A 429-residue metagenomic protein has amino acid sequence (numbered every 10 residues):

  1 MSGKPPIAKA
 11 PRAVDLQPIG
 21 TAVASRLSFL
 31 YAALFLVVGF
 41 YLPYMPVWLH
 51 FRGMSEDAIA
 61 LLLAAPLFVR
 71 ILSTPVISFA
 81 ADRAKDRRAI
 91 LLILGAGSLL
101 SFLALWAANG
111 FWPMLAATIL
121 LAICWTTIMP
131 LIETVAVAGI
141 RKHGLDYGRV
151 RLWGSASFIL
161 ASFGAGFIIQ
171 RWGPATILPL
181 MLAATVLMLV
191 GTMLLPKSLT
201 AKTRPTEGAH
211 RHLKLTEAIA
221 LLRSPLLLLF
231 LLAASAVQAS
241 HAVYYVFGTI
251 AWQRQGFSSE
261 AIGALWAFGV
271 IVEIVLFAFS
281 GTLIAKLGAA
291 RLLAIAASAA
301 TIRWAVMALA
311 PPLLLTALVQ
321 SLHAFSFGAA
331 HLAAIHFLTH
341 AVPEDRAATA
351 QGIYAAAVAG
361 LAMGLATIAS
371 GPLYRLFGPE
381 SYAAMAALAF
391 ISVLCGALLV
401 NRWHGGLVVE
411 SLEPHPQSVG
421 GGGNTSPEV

Functional and structural regions predicted by a protein language model:
A8-T21, L195-A233, G421: Juxtamembrane intracellular "pre-TM" segments in multi-pass secondary transporters
V14-L67, L226-L265: Helix-loop boundary and gating motifs at the non-cytosolic
L72-D86, I169-Q170, V275-A289, Y374: Helix-to-loop junctions at the C-terminal end of transmembrane segments in multipass secondary transporters
A89-L103, L182, R291-V306: Structural signature of the two symmetry-related core transmembrane helices
W106-T118, A308-Q320: Helix-loop junctions at membrane interfaces in 12-TM secondary transporters
A117-W153: Cytoplasmic helix-loop-helix junction between adjacent transmembrane helices in 12-TM secondary transporters
I177-L194, S381-V400: Symmetry-related core transmembrane helices of the 12-TM Major Facilitator Superfamily/SLC fold
A348-F377: A late C-terminal transmembrane helix in Major Facilitator Superfamily
